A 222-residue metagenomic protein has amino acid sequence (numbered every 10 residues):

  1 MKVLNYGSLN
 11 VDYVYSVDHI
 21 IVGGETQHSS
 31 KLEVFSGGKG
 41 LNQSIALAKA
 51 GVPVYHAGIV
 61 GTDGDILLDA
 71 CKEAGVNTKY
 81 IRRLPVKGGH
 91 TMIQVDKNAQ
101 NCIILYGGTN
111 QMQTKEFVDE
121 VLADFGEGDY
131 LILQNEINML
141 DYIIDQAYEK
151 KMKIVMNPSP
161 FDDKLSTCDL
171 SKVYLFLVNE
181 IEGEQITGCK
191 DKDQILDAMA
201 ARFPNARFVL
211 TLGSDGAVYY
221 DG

Functional and structural regions predicted by a protein language model:
M1-G23: Positively charged, low-complexity intrinsically disordered leader regions
K2, D129-Y130, L175, R207: Structural motif
K2-V3, G23-H90: Substrate-binding N-lobe of the ribokinase-like
I45, H90-Q94, C102, G216-Y220: Short beta-strand scaffold segments in enzyme catalytic cores
H56, I81-R83, I93-Y130: Conserved phosphate-binding/catalytic loop of the ribokinase/pfkB sugar-kinase fold
G61-T62, N135-M139, P158-D162: Short beta->alpha connector loops
G126, D141-I154: Glycosyltransferases and closely related glycan-assembly transferases that use nucleotide-activated donors
E149-V155, S159-G222: Conserved phosphate/ATP/ADP-binding segment of small-molecule kinases
